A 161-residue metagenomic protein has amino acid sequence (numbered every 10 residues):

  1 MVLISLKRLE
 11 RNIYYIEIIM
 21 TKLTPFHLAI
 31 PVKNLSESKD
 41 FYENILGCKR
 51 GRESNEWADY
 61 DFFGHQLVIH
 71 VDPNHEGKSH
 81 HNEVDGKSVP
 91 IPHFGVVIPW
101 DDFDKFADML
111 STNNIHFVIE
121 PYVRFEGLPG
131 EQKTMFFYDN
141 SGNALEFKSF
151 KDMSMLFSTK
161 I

Functional and structural regions predicted by a protein language model:
M1-I19: N-terminal amphipathic/basic-hydrophobic helices that include classical n-h-c signal peptides and signal-anchor
I13-S36, H93-F94, S149-I161: N-terminal beta-strand motif that seeds the catalytic metal site of vicinal oxygen chelate
M20, R50, A58-D59, E83-G86 (+1 more regions): Short secondary-structure boundary/capping segments
T24, E56, H65, P90-P92 (+1 more regions): A generic structural signal for short beta-strands and their flanking turns/coil linkers
P25-K33, D61, H81-L110, Q132-Y138: Vicinal oxygen chelate
P31-E76: Core segments of cupin and vicinal oxygen chelate
K78-N82, L156-T159: A short, polar/proline- and glycine-enriched secondary-structure boundary/capping micro-motif
A107-I161: Vicinal oxygen chelate
